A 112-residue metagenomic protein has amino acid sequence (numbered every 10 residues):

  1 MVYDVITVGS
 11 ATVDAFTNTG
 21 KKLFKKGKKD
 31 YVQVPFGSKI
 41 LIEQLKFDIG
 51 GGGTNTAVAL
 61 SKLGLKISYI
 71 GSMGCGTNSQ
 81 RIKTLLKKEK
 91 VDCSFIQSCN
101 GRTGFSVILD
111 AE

Functional and structural regions predicted by a protein language model:
M1-I70: Glycine-rich phosphate/adenosyl-contacting loop at the front of the ribokinase-like
K26-V32, G37-Q44, K62-E112: Conserved N-terminal subdomain of the carbohydrate kinase-like
